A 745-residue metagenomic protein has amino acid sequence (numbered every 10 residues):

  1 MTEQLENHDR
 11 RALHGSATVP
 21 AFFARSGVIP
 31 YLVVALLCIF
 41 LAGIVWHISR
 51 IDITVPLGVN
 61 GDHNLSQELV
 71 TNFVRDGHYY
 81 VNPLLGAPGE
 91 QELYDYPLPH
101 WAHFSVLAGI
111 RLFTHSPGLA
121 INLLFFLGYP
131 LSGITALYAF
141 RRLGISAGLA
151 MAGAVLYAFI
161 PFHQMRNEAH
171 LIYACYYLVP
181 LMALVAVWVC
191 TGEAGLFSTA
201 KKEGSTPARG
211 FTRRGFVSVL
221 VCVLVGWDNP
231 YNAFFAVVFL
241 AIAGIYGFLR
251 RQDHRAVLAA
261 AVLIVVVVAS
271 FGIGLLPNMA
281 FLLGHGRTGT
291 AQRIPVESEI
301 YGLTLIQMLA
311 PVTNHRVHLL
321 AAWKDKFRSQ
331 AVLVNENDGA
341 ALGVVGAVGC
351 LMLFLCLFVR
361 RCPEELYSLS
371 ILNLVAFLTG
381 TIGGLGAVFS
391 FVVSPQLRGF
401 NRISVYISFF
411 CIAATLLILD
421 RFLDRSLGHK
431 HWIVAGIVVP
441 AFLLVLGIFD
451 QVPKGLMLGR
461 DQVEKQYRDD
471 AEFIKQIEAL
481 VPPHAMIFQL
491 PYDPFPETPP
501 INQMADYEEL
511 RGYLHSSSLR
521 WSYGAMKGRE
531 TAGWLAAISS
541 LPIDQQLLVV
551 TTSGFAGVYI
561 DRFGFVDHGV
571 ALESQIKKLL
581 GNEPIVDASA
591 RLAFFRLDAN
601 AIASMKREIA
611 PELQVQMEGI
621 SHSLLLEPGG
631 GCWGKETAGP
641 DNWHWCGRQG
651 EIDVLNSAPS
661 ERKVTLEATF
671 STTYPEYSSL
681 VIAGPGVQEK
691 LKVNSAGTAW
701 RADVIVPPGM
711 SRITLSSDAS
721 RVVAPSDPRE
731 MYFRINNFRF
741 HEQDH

Functional and structural regions predicted by a protein language model:
M1-S49, A261-V266, L351, L357-S370 (+1 more regions): Start-transfer (signal-anchor) and selected internal transmembrane alpha helices of multi-pass inner/ER membrane
C38, A42-G43, L123-L143, A147-L249 (+3 more regions): Membrane-embedded helix bundles of polyisoprenyl
F40-S132, A158-Y176, P180, G302 (+3 more regions): Membrane-interface coil-to-helix junctions
P56, N60, R166-Y173, T290-E297 (+4 more regions): Membrane-helix boundary/interfacial segments in multi-pass membrane proteins
R250-V262, V334-A341, L351-L378, H429-I433: Membrane-interface helix-loop-helix junctions at transmembrane boundaries of multi-pass membrane enzymes, predominantly
G274-F354: Periplasmic/ER-lumenal interhelical loops and adjacent helix-loop junctions in multi-pass membrane proteins
I294, E299, P440-S621: Extracytoplasmic
R607-E661, T669-Y677, S720-H745: Glycan-recognition and processing domains
